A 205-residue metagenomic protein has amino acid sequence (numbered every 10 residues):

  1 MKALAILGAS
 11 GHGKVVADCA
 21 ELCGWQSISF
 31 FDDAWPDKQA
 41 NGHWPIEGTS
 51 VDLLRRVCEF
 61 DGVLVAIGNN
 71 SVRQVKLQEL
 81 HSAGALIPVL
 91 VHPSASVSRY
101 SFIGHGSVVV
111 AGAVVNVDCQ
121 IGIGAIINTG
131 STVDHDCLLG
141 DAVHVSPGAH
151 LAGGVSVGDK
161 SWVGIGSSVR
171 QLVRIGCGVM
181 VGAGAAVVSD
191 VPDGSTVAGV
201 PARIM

Functional and structural regions predicted by a protein language model:
M1-N41, E47-S50, L54-R55: Hydrophobic, well-ordered beta-alpha structural blocks that scaffold small-molecule cofactor pockets
K2, D61, C177: Nucleotide donor/acceptor-binding cores
A9, D32-D33, G68, H92 (+1 more regions): Cofactor-binding loop segments of dinucleotide-utilizing enzymes, especially the Rossmann-like FAD- and NAD(P)+-binding
G11-H12, S71-V72, F102, A186: Short alpha-helical
A17-A20, V75-E79, I121-G122, P192-D193: Short amphipathic alpha-helical segments
I28, D61, H105: Conserved acidic residues
P36-S96: Phosphate-bearing ligand-interacting subdomains that bind or position ATP/ADP/UDP/GDP/NAD(P) or nucleotide-linked
L90-A198, A202-M205: Structural signal for interior beta-strand "rungs" in well-ordered beta-sheet cores of soluble enzyme domains
